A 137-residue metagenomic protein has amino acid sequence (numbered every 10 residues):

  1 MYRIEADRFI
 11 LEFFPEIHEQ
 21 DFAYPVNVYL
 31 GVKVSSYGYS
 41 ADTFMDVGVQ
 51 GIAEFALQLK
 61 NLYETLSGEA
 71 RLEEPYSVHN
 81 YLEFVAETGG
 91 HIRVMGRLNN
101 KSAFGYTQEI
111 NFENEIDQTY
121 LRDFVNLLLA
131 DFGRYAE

Functional and structural regions predicted by a protein language model:
M1-D21, V28-S36, A41, M45 (+1 more regions): Charged, alpha-helix-forming regions
E5-I17, L59-S67, Y76-H79: Charged, amphipathic alpha-helical segments
F9, Y37-A41, V78, G90 (+1 more regions): Short acidic/polar mixed-charge low-complexity motifs
D21, E64-T88, A136: DNA polymerase processivity clamps
F22-Y29, H79-F104: Intrinsic, low-complexity N-terminal interaction/targeting segments
G31-S67: Short, well-structured hydrophobic secondary-structure segments
V34-G38, V49, L98-S102, I116-Q118: Beta-strand elements of well-folded, non-transmembrane domains
K101-E137: Mixed-charge, glycine-accented linear interaction segment located at domain edges/termini
